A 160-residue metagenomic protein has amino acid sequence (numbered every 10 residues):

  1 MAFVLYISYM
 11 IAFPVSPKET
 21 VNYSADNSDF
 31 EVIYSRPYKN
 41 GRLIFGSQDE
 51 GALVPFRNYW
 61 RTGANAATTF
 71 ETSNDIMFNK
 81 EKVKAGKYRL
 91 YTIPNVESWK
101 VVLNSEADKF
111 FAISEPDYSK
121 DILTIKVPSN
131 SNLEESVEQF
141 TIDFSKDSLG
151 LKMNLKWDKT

Functional and structural regions predicted by a protein language model:
F3-L5, M10-A12, V32-A85, Y91-T160: Extended, well-structured beta-strand/loop surface patches that form recognition or cofactor-anchoring regions within
Y9-D26: Ser/Thr/Pro/Gly-rich low-complexity linker/stalk segments immediately outside membranes or between
D29: Short, mixed charged/polar active-site loops that provide acid/base catalysis or chelate metal/phosphate cofactors
